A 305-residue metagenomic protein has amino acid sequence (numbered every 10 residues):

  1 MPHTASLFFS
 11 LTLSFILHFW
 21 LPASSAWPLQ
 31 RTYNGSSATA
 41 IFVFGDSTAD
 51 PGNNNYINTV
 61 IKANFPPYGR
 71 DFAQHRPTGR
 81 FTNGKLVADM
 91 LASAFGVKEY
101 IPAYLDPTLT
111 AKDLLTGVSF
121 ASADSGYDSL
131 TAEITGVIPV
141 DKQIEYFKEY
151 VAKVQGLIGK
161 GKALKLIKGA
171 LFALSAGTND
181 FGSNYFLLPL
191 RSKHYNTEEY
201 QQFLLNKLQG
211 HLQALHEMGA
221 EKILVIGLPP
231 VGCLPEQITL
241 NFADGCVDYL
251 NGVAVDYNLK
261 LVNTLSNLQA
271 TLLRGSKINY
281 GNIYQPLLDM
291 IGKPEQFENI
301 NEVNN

Functional and structural regions predicted by a protein language model:
P2-N305: Conserved active-site regions of diverse hydrolases
